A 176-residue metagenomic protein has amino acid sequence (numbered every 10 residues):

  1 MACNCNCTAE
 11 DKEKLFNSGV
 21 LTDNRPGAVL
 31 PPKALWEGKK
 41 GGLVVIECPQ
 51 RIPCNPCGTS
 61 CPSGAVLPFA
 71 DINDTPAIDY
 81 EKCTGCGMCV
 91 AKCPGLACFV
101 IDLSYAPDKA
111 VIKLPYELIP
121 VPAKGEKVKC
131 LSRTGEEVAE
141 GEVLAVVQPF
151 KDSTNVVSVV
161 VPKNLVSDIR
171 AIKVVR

Functional and structural regions predicted by a protein language model:
A2-E10, K14, L30-P53, V66-G85 (+1 more regions): Ferredoxin-like iron-sulfur electron-transfer modules
C89-S104: Short, structured interface segments
A97, S132-V138: Short, charged beta-turn/beta-strand-edge "cap" motif at the junction between a beta-strand and an adjacent loop
V121-A123: Short, well-ordered loop/turn sites that connect or cap secondary structure elements
E136-F150: Short beta-strand-centered aromatic/proline hotspots
P149-V161: Short, solvent-exposed secondary-structure boundary/capping segments
A171-R176: Intrinsically disordered, low-complexity, charged/polar segments
